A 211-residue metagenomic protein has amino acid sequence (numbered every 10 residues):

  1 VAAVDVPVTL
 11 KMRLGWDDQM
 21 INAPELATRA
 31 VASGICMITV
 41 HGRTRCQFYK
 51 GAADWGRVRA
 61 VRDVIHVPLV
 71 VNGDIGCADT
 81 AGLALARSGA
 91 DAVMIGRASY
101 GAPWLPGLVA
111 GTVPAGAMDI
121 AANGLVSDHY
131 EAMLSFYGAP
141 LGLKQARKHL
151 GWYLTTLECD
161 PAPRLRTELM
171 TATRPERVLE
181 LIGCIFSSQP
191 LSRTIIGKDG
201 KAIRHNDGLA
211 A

Functional and structural regions predicted by a protein language model:
V1, L10-M12, T28: Conserved beta-alpha-beta core of the PfkB/ribokinase-like small-molecule kinase fold
A3-D5, Q19-M37, Y49, G56 (+2 more regions): Alpha/beta catalytic cores of nucleotide-metabolism and tRNA/nucleoside-modifying enzymes
L10-L14, G42, V71-G73, R97: A cross-domain feature marking catalytic cores of carbohydrate-active enzymes and several ubiquitous metabolic/repair
V40-K50: Glycine-rich, proline-tolerant flexible connector loops at the mouths of alpha/beta enzymes
